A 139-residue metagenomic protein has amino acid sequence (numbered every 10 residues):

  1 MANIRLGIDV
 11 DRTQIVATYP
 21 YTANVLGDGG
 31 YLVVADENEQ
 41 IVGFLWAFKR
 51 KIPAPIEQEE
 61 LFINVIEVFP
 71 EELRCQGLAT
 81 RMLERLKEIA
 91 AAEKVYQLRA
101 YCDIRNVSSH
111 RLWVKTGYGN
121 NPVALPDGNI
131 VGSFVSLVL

Functional and structural regions predicted by a protein language model:
A2-F69, I89: Acetyl-CoA-dependent GNAT
V33, T116, P122-L139: C-terminal "cap" of GNAT-fold acetyltransferases
F69-E72, R105: Active-site acidic-Proline motif in GNAT/NAT acetyltransferases
E72-R85: Conserved acetyl-CoA pyrophosphate-binding loop and the N-cap/start of the following alpha-helix in GNAT-like
T80, I104-P122: Conserved active-site alpha-helix within GNAT-family acetyltransferase domains
L83, N106-V107, G128-V131: Short glycine/proline-centered loop/turn elements that form peptide/ligand docking sites
A90-C102: Conserved GNAT acetyl-CoA-binding A-motif
